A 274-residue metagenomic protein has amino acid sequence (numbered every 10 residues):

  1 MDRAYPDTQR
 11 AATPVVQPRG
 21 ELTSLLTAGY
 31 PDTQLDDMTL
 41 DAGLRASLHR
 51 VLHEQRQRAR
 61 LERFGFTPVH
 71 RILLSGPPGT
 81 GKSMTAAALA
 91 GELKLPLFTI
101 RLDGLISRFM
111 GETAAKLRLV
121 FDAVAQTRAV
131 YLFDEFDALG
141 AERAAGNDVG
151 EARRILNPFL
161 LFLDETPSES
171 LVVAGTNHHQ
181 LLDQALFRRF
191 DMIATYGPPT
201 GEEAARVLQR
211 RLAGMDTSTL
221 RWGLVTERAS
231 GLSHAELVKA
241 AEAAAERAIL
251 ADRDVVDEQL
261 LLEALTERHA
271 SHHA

Functional and structural regions predicted by a protein language model:
D2-G20, S24-T33, D37, G201-A274: C-terminal alpha-helical "lid" subdomain
L25-A59: N-terminal-biased segments
G43-A46, H53-G223: Walker A/P-loop NTP-binding motif of AAA+ ATPase domains
